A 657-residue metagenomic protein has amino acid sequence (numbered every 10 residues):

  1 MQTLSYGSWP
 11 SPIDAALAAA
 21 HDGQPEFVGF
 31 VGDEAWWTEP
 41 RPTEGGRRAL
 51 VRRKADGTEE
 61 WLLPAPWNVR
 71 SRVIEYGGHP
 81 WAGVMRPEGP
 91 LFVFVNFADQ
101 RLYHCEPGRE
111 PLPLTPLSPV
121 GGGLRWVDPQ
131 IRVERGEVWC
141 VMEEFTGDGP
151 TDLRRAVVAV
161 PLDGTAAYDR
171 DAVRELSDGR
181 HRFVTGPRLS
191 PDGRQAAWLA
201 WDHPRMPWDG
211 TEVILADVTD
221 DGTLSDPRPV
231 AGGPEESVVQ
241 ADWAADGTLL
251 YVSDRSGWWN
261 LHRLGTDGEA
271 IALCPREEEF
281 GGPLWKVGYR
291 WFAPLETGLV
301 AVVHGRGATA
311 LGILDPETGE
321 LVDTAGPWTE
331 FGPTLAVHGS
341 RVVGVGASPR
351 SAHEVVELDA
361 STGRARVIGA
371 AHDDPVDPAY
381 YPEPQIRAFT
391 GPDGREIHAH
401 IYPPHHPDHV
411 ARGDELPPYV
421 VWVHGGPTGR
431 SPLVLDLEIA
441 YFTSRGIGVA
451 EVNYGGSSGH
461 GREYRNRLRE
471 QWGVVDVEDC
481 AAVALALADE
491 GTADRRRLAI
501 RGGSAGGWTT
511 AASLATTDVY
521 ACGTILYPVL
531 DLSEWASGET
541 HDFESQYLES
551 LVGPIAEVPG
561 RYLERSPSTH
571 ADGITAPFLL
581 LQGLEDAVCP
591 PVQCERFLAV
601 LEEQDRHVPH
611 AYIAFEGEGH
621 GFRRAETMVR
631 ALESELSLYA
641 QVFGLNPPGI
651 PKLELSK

Functional and structural regions predicted by a protein language model:
M1-E34, P40-G45, A49: Sequence/structural signature of beta-propeller modules and their immediately flanking N-terminal secretory/stalk
P12-A19, E60-S71, P111-P119, A172-D178 (+4 more regions): A short beta-strand motif characteristic of beta-propeller blades
H21-E34, N68-F92, P119-E137, G179-A196 (+9 more regions): Conserved beta-propeller blade repeats
Q24-G29, W36-E39, R48-A49, E60-W61 (+11 more regions): Non-catalytic accessory segments flanking enzyme active sites
E39-A49, V69-E75, P87-E88, F94-L102 (+11 more regions): A flexible loop/linker signature enriched in serine peptidases of the S9 family
K54-G57, E106-R109, P161-A166, V218-D221 (+3 more regions): Short loop/turn segments that connect beta-strands within beta-propeller blades
P204, A371-E490, D494-R496, G503 (+2 more regions): Cap/lid segment of the alpha/beta-hydrolase catalytic domain
Y454-K657: Active-site-proximal cap/loop segments of hydrolase catalytic domains
